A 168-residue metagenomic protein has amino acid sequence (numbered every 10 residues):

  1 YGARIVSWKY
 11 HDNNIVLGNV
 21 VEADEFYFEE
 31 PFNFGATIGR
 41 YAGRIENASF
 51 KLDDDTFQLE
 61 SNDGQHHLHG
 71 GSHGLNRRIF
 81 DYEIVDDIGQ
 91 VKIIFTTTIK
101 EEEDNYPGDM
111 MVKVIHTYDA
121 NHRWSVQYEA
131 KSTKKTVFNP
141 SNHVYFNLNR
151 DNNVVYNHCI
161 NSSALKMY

Functional and structural regions predicted by a protein language model:
Y1-Y168: An exposed, glycine/acidic-rich loop-and-rim segment of catalytic or binding clefts
